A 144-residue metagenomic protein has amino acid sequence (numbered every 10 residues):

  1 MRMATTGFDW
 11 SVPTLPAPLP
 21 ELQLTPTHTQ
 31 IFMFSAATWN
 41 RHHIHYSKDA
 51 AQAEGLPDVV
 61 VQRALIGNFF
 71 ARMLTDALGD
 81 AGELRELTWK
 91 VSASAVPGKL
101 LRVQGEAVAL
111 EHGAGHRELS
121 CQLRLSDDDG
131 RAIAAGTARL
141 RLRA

Functional and structural regions predicted by a protein language model:
M1-L22, A95-A144: HotDog/MaoC-like acyl-thioester-processing domains
R2-G82: Hot-dog-fold acyl-thioester-processing enzymes
T6, E86-S92: Short structured motifs
A50, E86, A114-G115: Sparse recognition of residues in long alpha-helices and their boundaries
G82-L84, G105: Short, structured secondary-structure boundary patches
